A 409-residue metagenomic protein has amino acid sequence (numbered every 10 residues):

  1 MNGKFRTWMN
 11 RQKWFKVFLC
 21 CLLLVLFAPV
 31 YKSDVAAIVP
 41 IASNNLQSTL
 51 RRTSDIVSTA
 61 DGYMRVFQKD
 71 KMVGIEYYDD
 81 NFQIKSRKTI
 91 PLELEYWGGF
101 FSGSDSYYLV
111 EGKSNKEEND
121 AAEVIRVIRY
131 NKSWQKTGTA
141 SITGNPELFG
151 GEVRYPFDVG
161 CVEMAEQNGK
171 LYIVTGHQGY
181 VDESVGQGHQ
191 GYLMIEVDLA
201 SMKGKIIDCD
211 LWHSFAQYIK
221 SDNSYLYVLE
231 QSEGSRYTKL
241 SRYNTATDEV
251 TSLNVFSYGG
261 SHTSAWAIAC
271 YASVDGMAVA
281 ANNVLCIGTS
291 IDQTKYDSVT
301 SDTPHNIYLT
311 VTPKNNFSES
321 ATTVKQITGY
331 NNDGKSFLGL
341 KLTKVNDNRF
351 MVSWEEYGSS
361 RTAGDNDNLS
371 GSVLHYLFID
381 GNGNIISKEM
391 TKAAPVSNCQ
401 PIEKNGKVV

Functional and structural regions predicted by a protein language model:
K4-F18: Bacterial N-terminal signal peptides that target proteins for export
F18-A28: Bacterial N-terminal signal peptides
F27-A37: Sec-dependent signal peptide cleavage junction
V35-V409: Extracellular, repeat-based ectodomains that mediate carbohydrate processing or recognition
